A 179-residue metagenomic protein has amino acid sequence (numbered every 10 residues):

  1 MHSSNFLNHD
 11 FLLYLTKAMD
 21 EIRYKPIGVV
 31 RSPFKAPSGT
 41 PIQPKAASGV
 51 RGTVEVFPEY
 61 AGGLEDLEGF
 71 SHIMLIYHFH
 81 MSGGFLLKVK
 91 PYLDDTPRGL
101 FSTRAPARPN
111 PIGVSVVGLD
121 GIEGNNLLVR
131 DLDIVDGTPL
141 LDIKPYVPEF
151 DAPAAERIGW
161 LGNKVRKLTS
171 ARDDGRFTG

Functional and structural regions predicted by a protein language model:
H2-V114, G121-G179: Cys-His-centered catalytic/binding microenvironment captured across papain-like cysteine peptidases and homologous
